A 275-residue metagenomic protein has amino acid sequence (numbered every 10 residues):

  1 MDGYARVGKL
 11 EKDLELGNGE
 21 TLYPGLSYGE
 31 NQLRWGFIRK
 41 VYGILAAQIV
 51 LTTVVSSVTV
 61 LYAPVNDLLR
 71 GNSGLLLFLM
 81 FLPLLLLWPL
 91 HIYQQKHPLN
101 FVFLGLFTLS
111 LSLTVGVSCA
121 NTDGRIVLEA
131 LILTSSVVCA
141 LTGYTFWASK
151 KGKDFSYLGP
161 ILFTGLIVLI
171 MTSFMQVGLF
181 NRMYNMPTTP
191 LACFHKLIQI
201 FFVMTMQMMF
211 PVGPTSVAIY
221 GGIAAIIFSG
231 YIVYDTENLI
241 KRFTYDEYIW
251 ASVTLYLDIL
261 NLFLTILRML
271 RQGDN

Functional and structural regions predicted by a protein language model:
M1-N275: A hydrophobic alpha-helical transmembrane-helix feature that marks the membrane cores and membrane-interface segments
